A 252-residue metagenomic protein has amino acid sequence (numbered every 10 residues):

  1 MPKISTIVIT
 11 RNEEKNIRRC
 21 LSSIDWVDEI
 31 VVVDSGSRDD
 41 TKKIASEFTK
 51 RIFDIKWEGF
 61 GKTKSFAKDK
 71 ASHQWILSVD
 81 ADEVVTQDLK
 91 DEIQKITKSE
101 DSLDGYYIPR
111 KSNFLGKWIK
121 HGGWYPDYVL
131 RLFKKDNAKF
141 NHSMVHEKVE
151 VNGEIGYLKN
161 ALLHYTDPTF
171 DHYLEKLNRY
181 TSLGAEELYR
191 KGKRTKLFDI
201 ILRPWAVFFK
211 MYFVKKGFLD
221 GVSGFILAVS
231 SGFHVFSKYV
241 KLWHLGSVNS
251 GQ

Functional and structural regions predicted by a protein language model:
K3-S5: Cell-envelope/extracellular polymer assembly enzymes that use nucleotide-activated donors
I7-W26: Short, well-formed alpha-helical segments that are part of the catalytic scaffolds of diverse glycosyltransferases
N16-R18, D39-F48, D88-L89: Acidic helix N-cap motif at the loop->helix transition within catalytic regions of sugar-transfer enzymes
S23, D34-K43, D80: A conserved acidic beta->alpha catalytic loop
W26, E47-F48, V151: Short, structured coil segments at secondary-structure junctions
K42-K70: Conserved donor nucleotide-binding strand/loop of the catalytic core
K62-K68, W75-V79, T86-N249: Catalytic-site signature of metal-activated, phosphate-bearing donor transferases, centered on the GT-A/GT-A-like
Q252: Short polybasic linear motifs
